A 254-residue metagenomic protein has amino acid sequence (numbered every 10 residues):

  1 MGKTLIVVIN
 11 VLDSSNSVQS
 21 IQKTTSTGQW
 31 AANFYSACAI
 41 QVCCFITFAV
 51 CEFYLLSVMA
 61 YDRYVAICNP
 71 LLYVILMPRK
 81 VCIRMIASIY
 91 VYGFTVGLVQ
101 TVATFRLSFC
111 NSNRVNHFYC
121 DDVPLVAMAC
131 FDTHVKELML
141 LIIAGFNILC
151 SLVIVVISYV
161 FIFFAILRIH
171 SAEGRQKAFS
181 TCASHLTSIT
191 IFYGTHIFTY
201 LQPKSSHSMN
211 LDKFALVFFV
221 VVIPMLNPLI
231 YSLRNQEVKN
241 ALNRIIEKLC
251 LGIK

Functional and structural regions predicted by a protein language model:
M1-K254: Transmembrane helical core of 7TM receptor-like proteins
